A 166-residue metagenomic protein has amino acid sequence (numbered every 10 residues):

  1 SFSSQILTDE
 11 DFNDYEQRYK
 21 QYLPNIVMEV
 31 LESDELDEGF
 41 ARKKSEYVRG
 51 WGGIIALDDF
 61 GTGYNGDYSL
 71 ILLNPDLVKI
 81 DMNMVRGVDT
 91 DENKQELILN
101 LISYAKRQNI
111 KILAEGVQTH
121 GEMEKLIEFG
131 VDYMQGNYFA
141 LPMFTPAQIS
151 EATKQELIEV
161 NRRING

Functional and structural regions predicted by a protein language model:
S1-Q5, E29-D37, I54-G166: EAL-family c-di-GMP phosphodiesterase catalytic domain
S1-Y22, E46-Y47, S103, G166: Bacterial c-di-GMP phosphodiesterase EAL domain
E10-Y15, R42-K43, E92-L99: Charged helix-capping and loop-helix junction motifs
Y19-K20, E46-G50, I71-L72, D76: Short, surface-exposed basic-aromatic patches at helix termini and helix-loop junctions that form
L23, G50, R107: Active-site acidic short loop of glycosyltransferases
L36-R49, L97: Active-site core of PLP-dependent enzymes with the aminotransferase class I/II
